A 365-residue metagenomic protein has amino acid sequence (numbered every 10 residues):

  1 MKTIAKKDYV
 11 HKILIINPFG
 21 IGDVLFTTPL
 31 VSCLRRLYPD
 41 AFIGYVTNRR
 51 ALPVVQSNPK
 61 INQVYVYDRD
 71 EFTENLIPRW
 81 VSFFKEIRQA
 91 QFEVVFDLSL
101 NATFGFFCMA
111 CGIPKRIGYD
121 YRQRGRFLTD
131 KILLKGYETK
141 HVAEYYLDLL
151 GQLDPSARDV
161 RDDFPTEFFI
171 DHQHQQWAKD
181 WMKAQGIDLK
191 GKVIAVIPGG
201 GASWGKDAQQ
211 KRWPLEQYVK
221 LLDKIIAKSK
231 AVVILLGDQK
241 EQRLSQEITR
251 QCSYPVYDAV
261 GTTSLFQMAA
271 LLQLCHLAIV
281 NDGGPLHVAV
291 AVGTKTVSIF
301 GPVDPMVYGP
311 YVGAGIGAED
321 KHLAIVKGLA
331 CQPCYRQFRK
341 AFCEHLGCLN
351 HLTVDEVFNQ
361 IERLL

Functional and structural regions predicted by a protein language model:
M1-L365: Catalytic machinery of carbohydrate-active enzymes, primarily nucleotide-sugar-dependent glycosyltransferases
